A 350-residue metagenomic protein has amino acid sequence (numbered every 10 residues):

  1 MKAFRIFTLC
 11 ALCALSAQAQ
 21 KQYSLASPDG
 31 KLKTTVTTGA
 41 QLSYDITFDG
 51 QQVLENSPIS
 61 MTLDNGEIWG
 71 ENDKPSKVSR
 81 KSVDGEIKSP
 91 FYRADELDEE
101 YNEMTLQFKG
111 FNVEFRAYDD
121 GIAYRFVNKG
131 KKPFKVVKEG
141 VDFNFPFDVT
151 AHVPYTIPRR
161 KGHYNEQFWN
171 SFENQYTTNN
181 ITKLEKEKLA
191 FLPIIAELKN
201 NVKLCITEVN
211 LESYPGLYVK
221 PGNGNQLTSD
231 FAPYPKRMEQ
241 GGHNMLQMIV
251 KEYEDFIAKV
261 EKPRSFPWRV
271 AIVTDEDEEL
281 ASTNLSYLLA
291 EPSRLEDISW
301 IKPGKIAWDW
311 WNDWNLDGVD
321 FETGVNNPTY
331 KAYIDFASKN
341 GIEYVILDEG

Functional and structural regions predicted by a protein language model:
M1-Q22: Bacterial Sec-dependent N-terminal signal peptides
K21-L289: N-terminal accessory beta-strand-rich subdomains and adjacent acidic, glycine-rich linkers that precede catalytic cores
Y155-T156, G318-D320, E349: Short, solvent-exposed loop/turn and secondary-structure capping segments
I257, E261-F336, N340, Y344: An acidic-aromatic substrate-binding cleft motif
Y344-G350: Conserved structured catalytic cores and adjacent interaction surfaces of nucleotide-binding/hydrolyzing enzymes
